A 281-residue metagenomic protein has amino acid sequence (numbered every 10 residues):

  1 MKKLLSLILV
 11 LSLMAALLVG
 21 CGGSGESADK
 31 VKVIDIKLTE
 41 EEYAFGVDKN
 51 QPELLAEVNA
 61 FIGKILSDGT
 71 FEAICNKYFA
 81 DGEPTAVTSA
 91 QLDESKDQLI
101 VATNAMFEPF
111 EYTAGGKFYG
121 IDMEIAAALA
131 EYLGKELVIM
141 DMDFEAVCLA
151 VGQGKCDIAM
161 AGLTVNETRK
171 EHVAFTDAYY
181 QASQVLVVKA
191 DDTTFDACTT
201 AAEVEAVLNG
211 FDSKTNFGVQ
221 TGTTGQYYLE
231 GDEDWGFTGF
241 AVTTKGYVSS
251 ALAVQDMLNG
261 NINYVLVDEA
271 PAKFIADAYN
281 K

Functional and structural regions predicted by a protein language model:
M1-I8: Positively charged n-region of N-terminal signal peptides that target proteins for export
A16-G20: C-terminal motif of bacterial Sec signal peptides marking the signal peptidase cleavage site
S24-T39, E145-L149, A161-H172, Y228-G231 (+1 more regions): A ligand-binding cleft/hinge motif common to bilobed small-molecule-binding domains
S27, V33-T39, N59-K96, A202-K245: Ligand-binding clefts/hinges and TM-proximal coupling segments of bilobed small-molecule sensing domains
A28-L55, A105, Y180-V188, E269 (+1 more regions): Periplasmic-binding protein-like
K30-T39, A127, E136-A206: Acidic, polar ligand-binding/catalytic clefts
Y43, E53-D81, D93-L163, E171 (+1 more regions): Extracytoplasmic small-molecule ligand-binding "clamshell" domains of the periplasmic binding protein/Venus flytrap
V101, A105-E108, F118-E131, L163 (+2 more regions): Bilobed "Venus flytrap"/periplasmic-binding protein-like clamshell domains and structurally analogous long
